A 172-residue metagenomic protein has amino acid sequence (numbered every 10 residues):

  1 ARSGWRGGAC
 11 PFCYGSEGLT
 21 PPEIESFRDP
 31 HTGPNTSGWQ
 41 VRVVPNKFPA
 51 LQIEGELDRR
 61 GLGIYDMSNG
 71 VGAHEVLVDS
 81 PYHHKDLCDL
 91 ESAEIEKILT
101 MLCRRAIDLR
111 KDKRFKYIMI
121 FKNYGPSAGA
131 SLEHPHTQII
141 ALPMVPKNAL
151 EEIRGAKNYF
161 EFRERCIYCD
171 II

Functional and structural regions predicted by a protein language model:
A1-H134, I140-I172: Active-site microenvironments that recognize anionic phosphate/pyrophosphate groups
